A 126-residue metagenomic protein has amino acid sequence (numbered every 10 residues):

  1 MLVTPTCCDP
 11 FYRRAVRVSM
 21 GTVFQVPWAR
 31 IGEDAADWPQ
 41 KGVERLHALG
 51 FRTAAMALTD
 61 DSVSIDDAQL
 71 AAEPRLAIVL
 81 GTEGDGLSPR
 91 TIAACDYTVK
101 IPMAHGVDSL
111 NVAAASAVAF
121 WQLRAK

Functional and structural regions predicted by a protein language model:
M1-D61: RNA substrate-binding interface of SAM-dependent RNA methyltransferases
M1-L2, V79, A115: Hydrophobic alpha-helical segments that mediate membrane insertion or helix-helix packing
T4-P5, A29-I31, L80, A104 (+1 more regions): Glycine- and other small-residue-rich loops at beta-strand/loop junctions that grip anionic moieties
P10-F24, P89-K126: Structured adenosyl-cofactor binding patch, chiefly the S-adenosyl-L-methionine
A54-H105: Active-site/ligand-binding-proximal alpha/beta "capping" segment
